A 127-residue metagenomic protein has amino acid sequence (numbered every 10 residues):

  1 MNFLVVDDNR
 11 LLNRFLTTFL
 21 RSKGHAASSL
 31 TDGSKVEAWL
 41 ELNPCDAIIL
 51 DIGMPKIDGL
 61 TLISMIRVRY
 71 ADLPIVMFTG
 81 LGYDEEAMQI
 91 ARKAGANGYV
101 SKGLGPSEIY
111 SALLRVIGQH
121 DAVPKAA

Functional and structural regions predicted by a protein language model:
R10-S28: Two-component/phosphorelay signaling modules centered on CheY-like receiver
N13, P55, Y83: The feature encodes the CheY-like receiver
S29-A47: Acidic, metal-coordinating helix/loop segments flanking the phosphotransfer/catalytic sites of two-component signaling
D32, D58-T61: Acidic catalytic/metal-coordinating carboxylates
A38, L60-A71: Short amphipathic alpha-helix used as the core "switch/output" element in two-component signaling
D51: Active-site residues of response regulator receiver
T61, G82-G98, S111: Alpha4 helix (beta4-alpha4-beta5 surface) of REC/receiver domains from two-component response regulators
F78-T79: Hydrophobic/aromatic residues positioned on beta-strands within the core alpha/beta folds
